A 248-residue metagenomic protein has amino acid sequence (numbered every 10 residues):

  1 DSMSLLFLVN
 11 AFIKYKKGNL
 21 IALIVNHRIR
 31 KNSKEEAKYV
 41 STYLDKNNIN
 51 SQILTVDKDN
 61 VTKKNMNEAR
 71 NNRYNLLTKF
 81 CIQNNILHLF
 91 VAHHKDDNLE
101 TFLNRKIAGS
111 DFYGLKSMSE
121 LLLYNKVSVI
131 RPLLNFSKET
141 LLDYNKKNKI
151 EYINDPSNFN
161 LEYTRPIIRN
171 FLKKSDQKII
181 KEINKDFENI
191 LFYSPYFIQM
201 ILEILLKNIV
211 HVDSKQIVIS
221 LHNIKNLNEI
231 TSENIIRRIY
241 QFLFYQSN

Functional and structural regions predicted by a protein language model:
D1-R105, E139-T140, K146-K147: ATP-dependent adenylation/nucleotidyltransferase module used to activate substrates
D96-Y245: Flexible helical/loop "lid" subdomain adjacent to adenine-nucleotide binding pockets
N248: Gly/charged, well-structured mid-domain segments that form the phosphate/adenylate-handling core of ATP-dependent
